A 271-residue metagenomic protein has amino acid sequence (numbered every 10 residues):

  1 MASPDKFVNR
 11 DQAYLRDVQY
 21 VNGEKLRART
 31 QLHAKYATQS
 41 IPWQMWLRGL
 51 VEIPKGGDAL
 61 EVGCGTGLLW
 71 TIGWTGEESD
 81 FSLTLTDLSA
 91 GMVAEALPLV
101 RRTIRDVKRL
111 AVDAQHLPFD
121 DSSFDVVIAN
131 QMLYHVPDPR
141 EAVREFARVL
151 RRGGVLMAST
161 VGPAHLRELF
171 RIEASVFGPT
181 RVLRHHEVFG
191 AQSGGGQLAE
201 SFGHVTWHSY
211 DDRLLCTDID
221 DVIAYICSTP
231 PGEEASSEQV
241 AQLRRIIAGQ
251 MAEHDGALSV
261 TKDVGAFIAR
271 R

Functional and structural regions predicted by a protein language model:
A2-P54, L68-L69: Conserved class I S-adenosyl-L-methionine
H33, Q39-S40, T66-L68, F189 (+1 more regions): Conserved Class I S-adenosyl-L-methionine
R48, T71-W74, R140-A147: A structural alpha-helix within SAM-dependent methyltransferase catalytic domains
D58-H116: Class I SAM-dependent methyltransferase SAM/SAH-binding core
Q115-V126: A short acidic, Gly/Pro-enriched loop at the edge of an enzyme's catalytic core that lines a small-molecule cofactor
D125-D138: A short SAM/SAH-binding and catalytic strip from SAM-dependent methyltransferases
R140-E141, A147, R151-C216, E233-E238: Conserved catalytic/acceptor-binding region of the Class I
